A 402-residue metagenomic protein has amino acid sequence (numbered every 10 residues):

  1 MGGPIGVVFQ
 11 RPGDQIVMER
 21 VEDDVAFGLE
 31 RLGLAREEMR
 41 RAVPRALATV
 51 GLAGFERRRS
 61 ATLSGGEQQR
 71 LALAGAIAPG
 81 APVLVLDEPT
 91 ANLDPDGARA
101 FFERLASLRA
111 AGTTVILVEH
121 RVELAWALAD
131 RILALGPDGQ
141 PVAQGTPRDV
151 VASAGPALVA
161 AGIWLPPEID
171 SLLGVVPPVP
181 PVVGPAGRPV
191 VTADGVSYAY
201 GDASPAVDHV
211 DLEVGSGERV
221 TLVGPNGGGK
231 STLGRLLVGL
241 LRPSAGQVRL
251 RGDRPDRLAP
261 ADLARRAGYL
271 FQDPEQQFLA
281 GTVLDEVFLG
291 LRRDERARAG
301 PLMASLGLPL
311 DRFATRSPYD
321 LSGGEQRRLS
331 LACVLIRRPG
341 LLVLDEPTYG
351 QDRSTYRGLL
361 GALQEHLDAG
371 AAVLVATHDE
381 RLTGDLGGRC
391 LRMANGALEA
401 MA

Functional and structural regions predicted by a protein language model:
M1-G3, G246-R254, L263: Conserved ABC transporter NBD signature motif
E38-F55, R296-R312: Conserved ABC ATPase "signature" region
R59-L63, E67, S317-L321, E325: Conserved ABC ATPase signature
L73, L331-A332: Hydrophobic anchor residue at the start of the ABC signature
A76-I77, V334-L335: ABC ATPase C-loop
L84-D87, L342-D345: Catalytic Walker B motif of ABC-type/P-loop ATPase nucleotide-binding domains
G139-I163, A397-A402: Conserved beta-strand-loop-alpha-helix hinge in the C-terminal portion of ABC ATPase nucleotide-binding domains
V238: Helix-to-loop junction immediately C-terminal to a conserved catalytic motif
